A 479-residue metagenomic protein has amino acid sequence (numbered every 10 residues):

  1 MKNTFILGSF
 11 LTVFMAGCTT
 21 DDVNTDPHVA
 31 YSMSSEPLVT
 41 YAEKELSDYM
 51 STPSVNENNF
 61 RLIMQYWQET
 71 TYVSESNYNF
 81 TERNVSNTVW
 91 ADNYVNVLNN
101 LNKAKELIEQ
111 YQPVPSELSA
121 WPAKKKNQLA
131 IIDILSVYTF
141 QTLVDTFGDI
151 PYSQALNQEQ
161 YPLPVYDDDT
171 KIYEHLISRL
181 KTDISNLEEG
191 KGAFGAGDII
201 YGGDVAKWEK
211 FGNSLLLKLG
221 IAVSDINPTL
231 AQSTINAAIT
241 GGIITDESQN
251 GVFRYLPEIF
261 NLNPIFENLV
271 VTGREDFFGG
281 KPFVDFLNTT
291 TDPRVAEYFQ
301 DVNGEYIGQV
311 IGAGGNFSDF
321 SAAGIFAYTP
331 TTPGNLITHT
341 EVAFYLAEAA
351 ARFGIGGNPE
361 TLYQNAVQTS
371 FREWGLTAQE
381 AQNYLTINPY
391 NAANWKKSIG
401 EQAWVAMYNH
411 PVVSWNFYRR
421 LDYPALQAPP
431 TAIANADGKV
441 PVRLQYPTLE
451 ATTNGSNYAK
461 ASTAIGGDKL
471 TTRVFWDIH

Functional and structural regions predicted by a protein language model:
M1-A16: Sec-dependent bacterial lipoprotein signal peptides
C18-T71, N79, N84, V95 (+4 more regions): Membrane-proximal, proline-rich intrinsically disordered regions
T71-P151, E159-E174, S178-G195, T329: Conserved, well-structured interaction surfaces
L230-L346, A351-R352, G356-A406, H410-V412 (+1 more regions): Hydrophobic-face positions in mid-chain alpha helices that act as interaction patches
Q364, S370-I478: Conserved SxxK-family serine transpeptidase/carboxypeptidase catalytic domain of penicillin-binding proteins
